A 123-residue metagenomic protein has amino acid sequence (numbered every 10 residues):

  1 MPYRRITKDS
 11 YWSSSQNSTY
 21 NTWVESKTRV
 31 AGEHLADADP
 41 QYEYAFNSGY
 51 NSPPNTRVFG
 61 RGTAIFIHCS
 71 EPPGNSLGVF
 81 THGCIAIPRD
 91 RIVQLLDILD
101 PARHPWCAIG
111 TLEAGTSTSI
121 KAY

Functional and structural regions predicted by a protein language model:
M1-T81, R91-Y123: Cell wall/extracellular polymer interaction/catalysis modules
C84: Short cysteine clusters
P88: Short, conserved phosphate/pyrophosphate- and ester-handling motifs at nucleotide-, phospho-/glycolipid
